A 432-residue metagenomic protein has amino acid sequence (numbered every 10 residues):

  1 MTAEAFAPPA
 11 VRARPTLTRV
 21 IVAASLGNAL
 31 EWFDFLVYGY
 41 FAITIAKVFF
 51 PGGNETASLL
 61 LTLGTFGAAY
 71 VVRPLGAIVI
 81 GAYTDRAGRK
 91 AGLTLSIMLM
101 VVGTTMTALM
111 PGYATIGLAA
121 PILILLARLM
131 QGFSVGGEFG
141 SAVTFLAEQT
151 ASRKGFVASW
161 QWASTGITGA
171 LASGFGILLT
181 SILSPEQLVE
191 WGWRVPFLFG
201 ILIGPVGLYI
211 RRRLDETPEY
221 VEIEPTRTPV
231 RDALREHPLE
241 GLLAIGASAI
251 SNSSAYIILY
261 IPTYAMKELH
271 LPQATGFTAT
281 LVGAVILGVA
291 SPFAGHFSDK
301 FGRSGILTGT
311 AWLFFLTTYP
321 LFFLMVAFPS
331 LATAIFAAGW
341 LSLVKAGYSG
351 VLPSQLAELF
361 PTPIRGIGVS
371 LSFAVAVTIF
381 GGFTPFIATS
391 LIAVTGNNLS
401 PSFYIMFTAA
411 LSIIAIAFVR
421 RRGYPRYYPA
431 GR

Functional and structural regions predicted by a protein language model:
G39, P238-L287, F380-P385: Extracytoplasmic gate region of multi-pass secondary transporters
A42-L75: Extracellular/periplasmic helix-loop-helix junction of adjacent transmembrane segments in MFS-like secondary
G76-R89, S291-R303: Helix-to-loop junctions at the C-terminal end of transmembrane segments in multipass secondary transporters
R86-M98, K300-A311: Cytoplasmic membrane-interface "Motif A"-like loop-to-helix N-cap segments of 12-TM Major Facilitator Superfamily
M98-G117, W312-F328: C-terminal ends and interior cores of transmembrane alpha-helices in multi-pass membrane transporters/permeases
S134, F156-T180, I203, S372-T384: Glycine-rich segments within core transmembrane alpha-helices of 12-TM secondary carriers
G207-L214, F407-R432: Multi-pass alpha-helical transporter architecture, strongest for 12-TM Major Facilitator/SLC carriers used
S304-V351: C-terminal transmembrane helical hairpin of 12-TM major facilitator-type secondary transporters
